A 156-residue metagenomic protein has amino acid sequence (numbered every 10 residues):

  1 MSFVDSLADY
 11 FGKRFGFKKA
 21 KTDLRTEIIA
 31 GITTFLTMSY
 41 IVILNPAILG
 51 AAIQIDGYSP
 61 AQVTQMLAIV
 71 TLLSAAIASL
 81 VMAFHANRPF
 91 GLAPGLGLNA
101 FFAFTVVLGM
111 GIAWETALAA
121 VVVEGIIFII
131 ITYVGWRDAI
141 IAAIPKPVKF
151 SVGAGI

Functional and structural regions predicted by a protein language model:
M1-T22: Short, Lys/Arg-rich, polar N-terminal cytosolic tail immediately upstream of the first transmembrane signal-anchor
K19-I32: N-terminal membrane topogenic signal
I29-I156: Early transmembrane hairpin of solute transport permeases
